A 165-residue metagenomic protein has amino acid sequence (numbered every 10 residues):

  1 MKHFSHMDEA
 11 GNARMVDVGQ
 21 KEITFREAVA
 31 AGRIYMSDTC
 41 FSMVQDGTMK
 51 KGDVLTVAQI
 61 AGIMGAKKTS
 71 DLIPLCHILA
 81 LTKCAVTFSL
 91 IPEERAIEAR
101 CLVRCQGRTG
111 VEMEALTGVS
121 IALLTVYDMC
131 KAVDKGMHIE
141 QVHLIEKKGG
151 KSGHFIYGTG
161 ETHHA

Functional and structural regions predicted by a protein language model:
M1-L55, I60-H77, K83-A165: C-terminal binding/interaction regions
